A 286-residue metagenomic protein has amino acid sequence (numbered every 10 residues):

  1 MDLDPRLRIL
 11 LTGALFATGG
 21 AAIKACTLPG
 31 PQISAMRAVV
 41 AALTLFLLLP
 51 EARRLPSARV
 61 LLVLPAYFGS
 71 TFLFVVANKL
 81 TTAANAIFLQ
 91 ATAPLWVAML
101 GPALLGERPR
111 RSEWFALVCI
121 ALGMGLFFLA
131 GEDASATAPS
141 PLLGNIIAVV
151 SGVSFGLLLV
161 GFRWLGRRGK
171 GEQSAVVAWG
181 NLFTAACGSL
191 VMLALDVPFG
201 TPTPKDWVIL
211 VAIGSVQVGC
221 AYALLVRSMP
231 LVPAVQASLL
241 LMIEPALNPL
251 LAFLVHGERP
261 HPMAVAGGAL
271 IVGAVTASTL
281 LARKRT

Functional and structural regions predicted by a protein language model:
G13-F16, L45, V97-A98, A134-D196: Transmembrane alpha-helical segments that form core, pore/gating elements of small-molecule transporters/exporters
A14-A21, V39-P56, F72, A121-A138 (+4 more regions): Membrane-interface helix-cap regions at the ends of transmembrane helices in multi-pass membrane proteins
L15-G20, E51-Q90, L126, G214-V232: Specific transmembrane alpha-helical segments of multi-pass solute transporters/efflux pumps, especially DMT/EamA
C26, I33, A77, A103-P109 (+5 more regions): Hydrophobic/aromatic residues within transmembrane alpha-helices of multi-pass small-molecule transporters
Q32-A35, V39-V40, V75-R108, S112-E113 (+2 more regions): Specific alpha-helical transmembrane segments that line the substrate/conduction pathway and gating interfaces
L45, Y67, M99, S112-E132 (+4 more regions): Hydrophobic transmembrane alpha-helices of multi-pass small-molecule transport proteins
R54-A58, I87-Q90, G106-L126, P141-N145 (+3 more regions): Loop-to-transmembrane alpha-helix entry segments
A86-T92, F162-A185, V218-L254: Helix-helix packing/entry segments at the starts of transmembrane helices
